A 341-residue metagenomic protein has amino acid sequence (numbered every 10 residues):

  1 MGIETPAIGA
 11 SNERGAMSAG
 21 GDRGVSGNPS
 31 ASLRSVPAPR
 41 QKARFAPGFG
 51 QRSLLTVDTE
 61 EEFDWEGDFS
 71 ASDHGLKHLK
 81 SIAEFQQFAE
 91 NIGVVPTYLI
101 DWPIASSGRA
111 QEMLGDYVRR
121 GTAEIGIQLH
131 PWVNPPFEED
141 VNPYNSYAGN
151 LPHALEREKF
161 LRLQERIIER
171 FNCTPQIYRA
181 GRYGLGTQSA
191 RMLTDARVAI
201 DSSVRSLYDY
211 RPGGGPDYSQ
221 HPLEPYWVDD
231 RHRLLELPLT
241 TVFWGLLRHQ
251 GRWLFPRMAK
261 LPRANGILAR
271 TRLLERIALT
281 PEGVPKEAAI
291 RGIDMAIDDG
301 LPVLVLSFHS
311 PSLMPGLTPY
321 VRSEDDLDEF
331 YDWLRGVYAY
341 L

Functional and structural regions predicted by a protein language model:
P29-L33, A180-D299: Active-site-adjacent pocket scaffolds in enzyme catalytic domains
A31, S35-R119, L306, Y340: Active-site beta->alpha N-cap acidic-glycine motif
S53-V57, P96-Y98, I125-L129, Q176-Y178 (+3 more regions): Hydrophobic faces of well-ordered beta-strands that scaffold small-molecule active sites in alpha/beta enzyme cores
L55-W65, L129-W132, L237-V242, L306-L313: Short loop/turn segments at strand-loop or loop-helix junctions that form parts of catalytic or ligand-binding pockets
W65-S70, E138-G149, G316-R322: Surface-exposed, active-site-proximal loop segments in enzymatic domains
I82-Q86, Q111-G115, R157-E165, A190 (+2 more regions): Generic structural signal for well-ordered alpha-helices, preferentially at hydrophobic/aromatic core positions
D101-G184, F243, S310-P311: Metal-dependent polysaccharide deacetylase catalytic core of the NodB/CE4 family, i.e., the active-site-bearing domain
G266-L341: C-terminal domain-boundary segment and adjacent tail
